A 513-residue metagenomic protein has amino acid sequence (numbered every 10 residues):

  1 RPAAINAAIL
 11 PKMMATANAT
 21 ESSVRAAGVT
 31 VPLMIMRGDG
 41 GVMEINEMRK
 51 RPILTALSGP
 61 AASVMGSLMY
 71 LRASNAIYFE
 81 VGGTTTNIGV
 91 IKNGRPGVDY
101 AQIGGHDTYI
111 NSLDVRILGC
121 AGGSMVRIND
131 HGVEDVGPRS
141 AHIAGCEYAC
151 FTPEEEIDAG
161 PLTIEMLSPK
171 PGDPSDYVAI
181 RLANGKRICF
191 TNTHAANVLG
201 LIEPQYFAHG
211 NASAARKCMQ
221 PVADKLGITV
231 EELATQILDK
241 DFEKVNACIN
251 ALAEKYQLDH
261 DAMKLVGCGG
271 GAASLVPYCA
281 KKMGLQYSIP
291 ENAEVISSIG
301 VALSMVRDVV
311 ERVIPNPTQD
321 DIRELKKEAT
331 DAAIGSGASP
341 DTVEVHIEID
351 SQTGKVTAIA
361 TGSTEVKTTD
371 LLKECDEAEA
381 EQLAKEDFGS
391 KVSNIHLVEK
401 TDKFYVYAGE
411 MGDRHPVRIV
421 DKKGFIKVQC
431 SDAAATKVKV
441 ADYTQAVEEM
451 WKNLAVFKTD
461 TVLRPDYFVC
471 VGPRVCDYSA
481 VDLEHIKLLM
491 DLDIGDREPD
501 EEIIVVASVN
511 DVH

Functional and structural regions predicted by a protein language model:
R1-H513: N-terminally biased helix-coil "hinge/interface" segments that flank
